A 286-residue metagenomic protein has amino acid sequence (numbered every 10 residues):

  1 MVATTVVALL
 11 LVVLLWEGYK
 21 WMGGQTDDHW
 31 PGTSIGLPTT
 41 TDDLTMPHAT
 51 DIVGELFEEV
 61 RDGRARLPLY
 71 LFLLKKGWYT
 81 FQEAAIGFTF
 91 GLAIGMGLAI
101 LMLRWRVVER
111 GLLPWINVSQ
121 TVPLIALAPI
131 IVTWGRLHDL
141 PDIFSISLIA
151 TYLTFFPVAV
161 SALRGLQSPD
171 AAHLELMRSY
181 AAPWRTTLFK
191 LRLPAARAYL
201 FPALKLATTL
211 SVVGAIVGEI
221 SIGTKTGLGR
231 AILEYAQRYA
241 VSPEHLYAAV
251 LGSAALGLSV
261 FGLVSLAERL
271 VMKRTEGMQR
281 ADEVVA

Functional and structural regions predicted by a protein language model:
M1-G24: N-terminal signal-anchor/first transmembrane alpha helix
G24-T89: Periplasmic/extracellular loop-to-transmembrane helix junction in inner-membrane transport proteins
I86-I116: Transmembrane-helix boundary motif in ABC transporter permease subunits
L113-P157, R164-G165: Generic hydrophobic transmembrane alpha-helix motif, especially the helices
L148-T151, W184-G218, A248: Transmembrane alpha-helices
S161-L200: Short cytoplasmic-facing helical segments at TM-TM junctions of multi-pass membrane proteins
L228-L266: Hydrophobic alpha-helical transmembrane segments of polytopic membrane proteins
R269-A286: Short cytosolic juxtamembrane segments of multi-pass membrane proteins
